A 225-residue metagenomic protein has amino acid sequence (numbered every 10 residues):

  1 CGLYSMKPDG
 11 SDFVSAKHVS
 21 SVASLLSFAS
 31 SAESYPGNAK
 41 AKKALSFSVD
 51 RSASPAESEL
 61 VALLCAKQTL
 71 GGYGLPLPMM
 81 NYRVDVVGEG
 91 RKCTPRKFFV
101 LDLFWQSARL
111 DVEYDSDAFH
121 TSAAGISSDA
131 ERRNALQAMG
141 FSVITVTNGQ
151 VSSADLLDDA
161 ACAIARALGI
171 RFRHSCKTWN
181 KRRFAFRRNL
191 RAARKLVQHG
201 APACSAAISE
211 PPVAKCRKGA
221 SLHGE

Functional and structural regions predicted by a protein language model:
C1-S21: Hydrophobic alpha-helical segments and helix pairs
S15-E225: Surface segments flanking catalytic/ligand-binding clefts of nucleic-acid enzymes
